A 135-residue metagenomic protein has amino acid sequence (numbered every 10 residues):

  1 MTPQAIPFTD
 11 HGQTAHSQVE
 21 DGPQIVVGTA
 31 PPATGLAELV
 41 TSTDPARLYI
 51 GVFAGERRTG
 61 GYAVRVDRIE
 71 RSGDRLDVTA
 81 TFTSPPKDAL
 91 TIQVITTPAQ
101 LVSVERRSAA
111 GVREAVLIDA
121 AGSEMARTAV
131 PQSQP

Functional and structural regions predicted by a protein language model:
M1-P135: Exposed, flexible binding/inhibitory loops of compact, secreted disulfide-stabilized domains
